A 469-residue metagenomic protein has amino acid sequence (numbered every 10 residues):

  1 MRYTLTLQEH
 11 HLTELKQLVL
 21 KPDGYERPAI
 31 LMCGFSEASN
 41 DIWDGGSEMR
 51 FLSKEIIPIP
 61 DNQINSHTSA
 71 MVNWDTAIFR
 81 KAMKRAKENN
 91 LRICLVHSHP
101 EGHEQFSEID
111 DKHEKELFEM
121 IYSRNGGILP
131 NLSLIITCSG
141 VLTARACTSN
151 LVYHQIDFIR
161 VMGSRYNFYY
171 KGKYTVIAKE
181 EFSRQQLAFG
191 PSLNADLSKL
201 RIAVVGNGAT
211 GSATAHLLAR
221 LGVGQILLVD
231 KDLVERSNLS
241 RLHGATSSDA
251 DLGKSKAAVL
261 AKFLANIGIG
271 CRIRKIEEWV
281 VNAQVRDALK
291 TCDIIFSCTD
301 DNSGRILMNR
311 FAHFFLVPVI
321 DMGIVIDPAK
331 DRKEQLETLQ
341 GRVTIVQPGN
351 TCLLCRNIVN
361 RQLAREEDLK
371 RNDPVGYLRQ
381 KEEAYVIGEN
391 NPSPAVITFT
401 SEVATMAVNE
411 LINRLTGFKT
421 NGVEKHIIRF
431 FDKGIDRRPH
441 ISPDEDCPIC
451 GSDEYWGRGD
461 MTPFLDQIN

Functional and structural regions predicted by a protein language model:
M1-C94, P100-N167: Conserved beta-strand-loop surface patch within small alpha/beta domains used for substrate/adaptor or ligand engagement
L91, P348, H440-P443: Short metal-coordination and nucleic-acid-contact micro-motifs, chiefly zinc-binding Cys/His arrays
Y169-A188, N413-N469: Phosphate-binding loop/pocket of nucleotide- and phosphate-handling active sites
G190-E235: Glycine-rich adenosine-cofactor-binding loop
Q225-I269: Glycine-rich phosphate-binding loop and adjoining beta1-alpha1-beta2 segment of Rossmann-like nucleotide-binding folds
A257-I294, T299-R305: A structured beta-alpha segment of the ubiquitous adenosine-cofactor-binding alpha/beta core
S303-G349: Rossmann-fold NAD(P)-binding glycine/threonine-rich loop
R332-K425: Adenosine-phosphate binding glycine-rich loop
